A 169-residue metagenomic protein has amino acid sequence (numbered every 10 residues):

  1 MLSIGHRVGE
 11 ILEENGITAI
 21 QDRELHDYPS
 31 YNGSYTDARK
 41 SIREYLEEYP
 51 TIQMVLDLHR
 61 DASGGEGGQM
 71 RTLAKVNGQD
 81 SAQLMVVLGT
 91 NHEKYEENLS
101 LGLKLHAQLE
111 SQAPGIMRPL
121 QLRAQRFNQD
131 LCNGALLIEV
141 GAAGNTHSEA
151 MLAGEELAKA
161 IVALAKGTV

Functional and structural regions predicted by a protein language model:
M1-L73: Catalytic-core regions of hydrolytic enzymes
L2-S3, N32-T36, H92-S100, G144-L152: Soluble non-cytosolic domains of exported or imported proteins
G5-G9, R39-R43, G102-H106, A135 (+1 more regions): Extracytoplasmic/secreted envelope proteins and their assembly/folding machinery, especially bacterial periplasmic
N15-T18, Y49-M54, S81-Q83, G115-I116 (+1 more regions): Loop/turn elements at helix/coil->beta-strand transitions in domains of secreted/extracellular proteins
L25-P29, R60-G65, N91-K94, Q125-N128 (+1 more regions): Solvent-exposed loop/turn segments at secondary-structure junctions within structured extracellular/periplasmic domains
S63-E93: A short, glycine/acidic-enriched catalytic loop
K94-Q121: Active-site-adjacent substrate-binding region of metalloamidase/peptidase-like peptide-processing proteins
R118-V169: Active-site-adjacent mobile loop/cap segments within catalytic or ligand-binding domains
